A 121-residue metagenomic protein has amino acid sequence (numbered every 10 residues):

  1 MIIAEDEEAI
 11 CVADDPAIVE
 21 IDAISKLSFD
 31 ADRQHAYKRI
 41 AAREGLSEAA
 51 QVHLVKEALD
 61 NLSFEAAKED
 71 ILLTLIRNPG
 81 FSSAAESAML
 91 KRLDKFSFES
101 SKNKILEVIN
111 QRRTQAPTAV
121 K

Functional and structural regions predicted by a protein language model:
M1-K121: Non-catalytic all-alpha helical scaffold/repeat segments
